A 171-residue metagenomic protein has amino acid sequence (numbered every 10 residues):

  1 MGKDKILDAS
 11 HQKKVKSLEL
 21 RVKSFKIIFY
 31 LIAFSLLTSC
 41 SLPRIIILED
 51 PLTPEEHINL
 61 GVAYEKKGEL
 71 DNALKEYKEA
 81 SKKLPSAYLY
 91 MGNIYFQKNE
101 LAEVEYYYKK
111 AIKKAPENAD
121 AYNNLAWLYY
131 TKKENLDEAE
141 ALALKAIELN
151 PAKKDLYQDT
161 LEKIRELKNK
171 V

Functional and structural regions predicted by a protein language model:
L36-E56: Bacterial Sec signal peptide processing site at the extreme N-terminus
I46-I47, E140-V171: Terminal, low-structured helical/coil segments at or just beyond the last alpha-helical repeat
E49, A80-K83, K114, E148-L149: Structural marker of alpha-solenoid helical repeat scaffolds
P54, P85-L89, A119-D120, K154-D155: Helix-start (N-cap) detector for alpha-helical repeat units in TPR-like alpha-solenoids, especially tetratricopeptide
I58, V62-E65, F96, Y130-T131: Position-specific recognition of the canonical hydrophobic site in helix A of tetratricopeptide repeat
N59, Y90-N93, N124, D159-T160: Canonical tetratricopeptide repeat
